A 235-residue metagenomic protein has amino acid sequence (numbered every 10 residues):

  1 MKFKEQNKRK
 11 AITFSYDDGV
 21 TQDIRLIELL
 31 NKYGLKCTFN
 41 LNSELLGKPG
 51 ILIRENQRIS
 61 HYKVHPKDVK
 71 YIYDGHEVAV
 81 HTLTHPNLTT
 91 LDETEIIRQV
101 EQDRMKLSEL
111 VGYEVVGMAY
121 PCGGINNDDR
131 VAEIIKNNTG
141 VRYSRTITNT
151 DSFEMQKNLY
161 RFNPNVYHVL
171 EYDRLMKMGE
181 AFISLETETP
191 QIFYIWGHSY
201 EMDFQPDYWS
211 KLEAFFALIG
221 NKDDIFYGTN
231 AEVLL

Functional and structural regions predicted by a protein language model:
M1-Q22: Boundary/entry segment of secreted carbohydrate-active catalytic domains
M1-Q6, K32-G34, S43, S108-E109 (+5 more regions): C-terminal domain-boundary segment and adjacent tail
T13-F14, E77, I225: Hydrophobic "anchor" residues on beta-strands that sit immediately upstream of conserved functional sites
Y16-G19, T82, S199, N230: Active-site metal-binding loops of divalent metal-dependent hydrolases
V20, V169-L185: A Trp-anchored, charged/polar loop motif used as the substrate-binding/catalytic surface of acyl/ester-handling
L26, D129-I134: Distinct, well-ordered alpha-helical segments
N31-D129, G140, I147-R161, V166 (+1 more regions): Metal-dependent polysaccharide deacetylase catalytic core of the NodB/CE4 family, i.e., the active-site-bearing domain
E93-R98, Y172-M176, P206-W209, E213: Non-membrane alpha-helical structural segments and their capping/turn regions in soluble enzymes
